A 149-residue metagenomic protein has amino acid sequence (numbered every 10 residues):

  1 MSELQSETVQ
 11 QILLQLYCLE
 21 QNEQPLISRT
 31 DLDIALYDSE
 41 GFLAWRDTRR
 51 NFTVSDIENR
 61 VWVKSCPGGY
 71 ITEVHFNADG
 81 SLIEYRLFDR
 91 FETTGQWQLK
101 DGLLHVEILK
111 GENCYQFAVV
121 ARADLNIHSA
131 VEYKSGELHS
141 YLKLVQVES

Functional and structural regions predicted by a protein language model:
M1-T94, L103-S149: Lipid interaction determinants
